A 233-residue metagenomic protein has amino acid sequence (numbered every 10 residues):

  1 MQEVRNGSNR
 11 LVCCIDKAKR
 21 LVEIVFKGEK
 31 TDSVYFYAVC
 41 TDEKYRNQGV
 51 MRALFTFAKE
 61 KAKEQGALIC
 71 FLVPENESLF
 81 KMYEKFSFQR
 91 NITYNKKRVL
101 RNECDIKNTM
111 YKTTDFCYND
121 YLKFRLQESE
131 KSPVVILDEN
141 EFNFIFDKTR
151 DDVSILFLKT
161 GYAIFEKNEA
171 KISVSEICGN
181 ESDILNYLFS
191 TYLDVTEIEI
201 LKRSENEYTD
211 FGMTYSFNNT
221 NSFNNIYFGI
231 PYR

Functional and structural regions predicted by a protein language model:
M1-K44, Q48, R150-D183: Conserved donor-binding loop and adjoining core beta-sheet/short helix segment in diverse acyl/aminoacyl transferases
V4-N6, V12, Y37, A58 (+3 more regions): Core nucleotidyl-transferase/polymerase catalytic module
F26-E29, V99-I106, Y208-F211: Short, charged, surface-exposed secondary-structure boundary motifs
A38-T41, N47-E60, K85, N180-T191: Conserved acetyl-CoA-binding loop-helix of GNAT-fold acetyltransferases
A62-E75, L193-R203: Conserved GNAT acetyl-CoA-binding A-motif
A67-I69, E75-Y94, E205-F217: Conserved active-site alpha-helix within GNAT-family acetyltransferase domains
F86-I172: Amide-forming acyltransferase catalytic core, primarily the GNAT-like/NAT-type and related acyltransferase folds
R203, E207-R233: C-terminal functional modules
